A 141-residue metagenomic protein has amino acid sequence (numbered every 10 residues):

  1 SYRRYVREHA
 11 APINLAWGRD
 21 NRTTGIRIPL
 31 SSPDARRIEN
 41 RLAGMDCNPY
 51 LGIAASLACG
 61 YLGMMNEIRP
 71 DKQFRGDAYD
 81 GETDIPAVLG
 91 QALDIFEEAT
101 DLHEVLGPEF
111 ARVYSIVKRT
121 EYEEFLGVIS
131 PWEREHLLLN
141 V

Functional and structural regions predicted by a protein language model:
S1-F74, A78, E82: Active-site capping/gating regions of soluble enzymes
A78-V141: Acidic, glycine-enriched catalytic cores built around paired aspartates
